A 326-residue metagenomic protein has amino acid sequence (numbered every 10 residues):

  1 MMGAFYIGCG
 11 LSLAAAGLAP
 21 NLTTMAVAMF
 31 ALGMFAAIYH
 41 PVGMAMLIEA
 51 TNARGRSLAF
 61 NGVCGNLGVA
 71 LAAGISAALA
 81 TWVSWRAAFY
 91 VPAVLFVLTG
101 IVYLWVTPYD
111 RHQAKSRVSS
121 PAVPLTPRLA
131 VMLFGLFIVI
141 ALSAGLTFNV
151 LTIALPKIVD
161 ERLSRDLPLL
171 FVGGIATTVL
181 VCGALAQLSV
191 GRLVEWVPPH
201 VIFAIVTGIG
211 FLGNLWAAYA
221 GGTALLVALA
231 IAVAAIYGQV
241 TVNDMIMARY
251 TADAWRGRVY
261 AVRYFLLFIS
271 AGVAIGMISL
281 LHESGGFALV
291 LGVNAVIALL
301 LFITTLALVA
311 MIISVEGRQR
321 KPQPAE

Functional and structural regions predicted by a protein language model:
M1-A14, V201-W216: Structural signature of the two symmetry-related core transmembrane helices
S12, T24-I38, L142, A224-G238: Hydrophobic core of transmembrane alpha-helices in multi-pass small-molecule transporters, especially MFS/SLC-type
L18-T23, N52, Y219-G221: Helix-breaking motifs and short loop linkers at transmembrane-helix boundaries and internal kinks in secondary membrane
A28-G65: Cytoplasmic helix-loop-helix junction between adjacent transmembrane helices in 12-TM secondary transporters
A78-V83, V159-D160, L193-V194, I278-G285: Interfacial helix-cap and linker-helix signal at transmembrane-aqueous boundaries of multi-pass secondary transporters
A87-W105, L291-A307: Symmetry-related core transmembrane helices of the 12-TM Major Facilitator Superfamily/SLC fold
M132-A184: Extracytoplasmic gate region of multi-pass secondary transporters
Y250, A254-G285: A late C-terminal transmembrane helix in Major Facilitator Superfamily
